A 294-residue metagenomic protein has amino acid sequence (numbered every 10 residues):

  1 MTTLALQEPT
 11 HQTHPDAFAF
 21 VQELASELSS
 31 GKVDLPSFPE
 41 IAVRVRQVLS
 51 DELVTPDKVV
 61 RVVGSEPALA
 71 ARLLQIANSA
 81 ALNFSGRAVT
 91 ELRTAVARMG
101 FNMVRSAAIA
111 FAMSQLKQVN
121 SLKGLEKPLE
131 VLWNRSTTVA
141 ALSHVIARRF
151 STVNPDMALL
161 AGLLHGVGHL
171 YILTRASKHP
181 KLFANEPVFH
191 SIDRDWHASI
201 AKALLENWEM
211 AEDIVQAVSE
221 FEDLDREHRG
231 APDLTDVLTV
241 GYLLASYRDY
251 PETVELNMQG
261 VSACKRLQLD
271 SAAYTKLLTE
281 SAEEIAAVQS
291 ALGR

Functional and structural regions predicted by a protein language model:
M1-E27, A263-R294: Terminal helices and disordered tails flanking the catalytic cores of nucleotide-processing hydrolases
M1-L163, Y171-K178, A184-M258: Conserved alpha-helical "signature site" that marks functionally important helical segments or helix/loop junctions
G168: Charged, well-structured binding/catalytic surfaces in domain cores that contact anionic ligands
